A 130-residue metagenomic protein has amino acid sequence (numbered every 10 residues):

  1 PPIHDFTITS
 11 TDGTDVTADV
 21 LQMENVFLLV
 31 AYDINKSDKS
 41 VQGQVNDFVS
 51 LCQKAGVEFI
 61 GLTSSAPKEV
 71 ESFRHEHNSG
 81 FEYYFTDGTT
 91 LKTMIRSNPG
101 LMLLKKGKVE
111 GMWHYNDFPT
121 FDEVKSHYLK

Functional and structural regions predicted by a protein language model:
H4-T9, V16-S37: Short active-site neighborhood of thiol/selenol oxidoreductases, capturing the structured segment around
F6, P99-W113: A short, hydrophobic beta-strand/beta-hairpin element that forms part of a small beta-sheet core
F27-L29, G61, L103: Structural beta-sheet core signal
V30-I34, T63-S65, H114-Y115: Structural motif
S37-R74: Structural microenvironment flanking redox-active thiols in thiol-disulfide oxidoreductases
F59-L62, H75-N98: Short, internal strand/loop/helix patches that form the active-site neighborhood or redox-interaction surface
K108-K130: Thiol-/selenol-based redox modules, centered on thioredoxin-like and closely related oxidoreductase domains
